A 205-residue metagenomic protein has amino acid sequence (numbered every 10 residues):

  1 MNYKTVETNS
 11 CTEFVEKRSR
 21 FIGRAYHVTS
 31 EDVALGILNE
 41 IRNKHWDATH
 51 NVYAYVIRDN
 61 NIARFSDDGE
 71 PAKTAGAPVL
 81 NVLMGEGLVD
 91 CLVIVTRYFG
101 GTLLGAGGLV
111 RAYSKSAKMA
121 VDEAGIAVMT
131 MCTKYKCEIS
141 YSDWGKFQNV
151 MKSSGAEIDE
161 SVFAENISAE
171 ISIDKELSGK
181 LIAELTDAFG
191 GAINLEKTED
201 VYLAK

Functional and structural regions predicted by a protein language model:
M1-T74, S178, A183, E196-K205: C-terminal regulatory domains involved in ligand/effector binding and gene-expression control
A75-E123: Active-site beta-strand/loop microenvironment that shapes enzyme catalytic pockets
G125-D143, A169: Short glycine-/aliphatic-rich beta-strand segments at the starts of folded cytosolic domains
E138-A156: Short amphipathic alpha-helix segments
F147-S153, K180-F189: Short amphipathic alpha-helices in soluble, non-transmembrane regions that often serve as interface/regulatory elements
I158-V162, F189-K205: Conserved short beta-strand edge segments in small beta-sheet-based binding/regulatory domains
E165-N166: N-terminal positively charged helical leader segments and presequences
I171-S178: Terminal, non-globular segments
